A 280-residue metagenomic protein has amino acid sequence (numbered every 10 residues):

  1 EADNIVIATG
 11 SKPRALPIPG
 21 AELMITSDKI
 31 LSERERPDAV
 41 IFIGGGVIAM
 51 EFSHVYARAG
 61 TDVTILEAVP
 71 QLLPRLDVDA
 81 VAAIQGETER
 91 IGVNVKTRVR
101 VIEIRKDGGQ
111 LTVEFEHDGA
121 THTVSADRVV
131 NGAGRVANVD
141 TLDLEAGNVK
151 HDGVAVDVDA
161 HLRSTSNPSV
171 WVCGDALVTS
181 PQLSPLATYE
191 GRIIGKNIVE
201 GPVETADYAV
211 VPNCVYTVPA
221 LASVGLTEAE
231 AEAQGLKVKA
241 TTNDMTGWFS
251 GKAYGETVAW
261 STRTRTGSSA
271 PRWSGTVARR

Functional and structural regions predicted by a protein language model:
E1-L23, D38-A39: Glycine/serine-rich phosphate-binding loop and adjoining beta1-alpha1 elements at the start of nucleotide-handling
A2-G10, F42-I43, V63, V124-G134 (+3 more regions): Short hydrophobic core segments
T9, T26-D28, T97-V99, R105 (+1 more regions): Short loop/edge segments at beta-strand edges and connector loops that shape dinucleotide/nucleotide cofactor-binding
P17-P37, T123-E200: FAD-site-proximal beta/loop scaffold in flavoenzymes
L23, R34-L76: Rossmann-like NAD(P)H-binding beta-loop-alpha module
A59-A160: A Rossmann-like FAD-binding core segment of flavoenzymes
L76-A83, E87, S169, C173-E230: A conserved FAD-binding loop/helix module that cradles the flavin
Y216-R280: Flexible, glycine-rich terminal cap/loop adjacent to redox cofactors in electron-transfer oxidoreductases
